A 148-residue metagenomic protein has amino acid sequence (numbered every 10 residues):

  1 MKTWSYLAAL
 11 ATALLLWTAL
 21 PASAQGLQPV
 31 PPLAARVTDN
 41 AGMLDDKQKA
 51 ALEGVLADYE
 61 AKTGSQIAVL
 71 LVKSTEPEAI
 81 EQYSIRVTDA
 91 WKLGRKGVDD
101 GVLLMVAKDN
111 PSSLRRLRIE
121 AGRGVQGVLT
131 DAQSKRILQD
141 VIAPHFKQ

Functional and structural regions predicted by a protein language model:
M1-S5: Positively charged n-region of N-terminal signal peptides that target proteins for export
A8-P21: Bacterial N-terminal signal peptides
S23-Q148: Folded, non-transmembrane soluble domains that reside on the lumenal/extracytoplasmic side of membranes
